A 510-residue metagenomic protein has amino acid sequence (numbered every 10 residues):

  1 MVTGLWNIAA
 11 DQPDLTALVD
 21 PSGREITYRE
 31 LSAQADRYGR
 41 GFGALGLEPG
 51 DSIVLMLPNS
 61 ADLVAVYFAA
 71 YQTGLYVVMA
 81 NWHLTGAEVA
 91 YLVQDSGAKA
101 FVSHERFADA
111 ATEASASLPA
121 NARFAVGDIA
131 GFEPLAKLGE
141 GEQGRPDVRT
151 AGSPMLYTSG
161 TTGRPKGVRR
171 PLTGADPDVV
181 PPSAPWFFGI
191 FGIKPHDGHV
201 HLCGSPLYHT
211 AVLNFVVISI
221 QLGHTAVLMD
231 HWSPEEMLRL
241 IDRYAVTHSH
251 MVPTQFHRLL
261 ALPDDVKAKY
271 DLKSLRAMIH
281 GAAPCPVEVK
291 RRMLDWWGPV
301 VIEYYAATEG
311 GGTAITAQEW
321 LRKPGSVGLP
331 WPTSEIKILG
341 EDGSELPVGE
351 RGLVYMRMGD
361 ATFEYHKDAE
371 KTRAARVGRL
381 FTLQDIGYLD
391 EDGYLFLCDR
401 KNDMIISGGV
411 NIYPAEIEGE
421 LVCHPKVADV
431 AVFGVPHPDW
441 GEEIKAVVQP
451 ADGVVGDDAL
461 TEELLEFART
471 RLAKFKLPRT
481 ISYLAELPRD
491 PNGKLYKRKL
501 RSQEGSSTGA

Functional and structural regions predicted by a protein language model:
M1-A17, A33: A short N-terminal helical cap/helix-turn-helix that marks the beginning of AMP-binding/adenylate-forming
A17-S60, V64-F68, T85-A90: Conserved AMP-binding/adenylate-forming core of the ANL superfamily
S52, P58-V78, W82-G86, Q94-A100 (+4 more regions): A short helix-loop-beta submotif of the ANL/AMP-binding
L84, F101-S103, R239, S249-V252 (+7 more regions): AMP-binding/adenylate-forming catalytic core of the ANL superfamily
S96-A100, A116-G131, V200-L202, H250-M251 (+1 more regions): Conserved helix-loop-beta element of the AMP-binding
D109-L156, R164, R170-W186, L262-P263: ANL superfamily adenylate-forming
P154-G160, Q221, V246-M251, L262-K323 (+1 more regions): Gly/Ser/Thr-rich phosphate-binding loop
P177-G204, Y208-T247, L262: Conserved AMP-binding/adenylation subdomain of ANL enzymes
